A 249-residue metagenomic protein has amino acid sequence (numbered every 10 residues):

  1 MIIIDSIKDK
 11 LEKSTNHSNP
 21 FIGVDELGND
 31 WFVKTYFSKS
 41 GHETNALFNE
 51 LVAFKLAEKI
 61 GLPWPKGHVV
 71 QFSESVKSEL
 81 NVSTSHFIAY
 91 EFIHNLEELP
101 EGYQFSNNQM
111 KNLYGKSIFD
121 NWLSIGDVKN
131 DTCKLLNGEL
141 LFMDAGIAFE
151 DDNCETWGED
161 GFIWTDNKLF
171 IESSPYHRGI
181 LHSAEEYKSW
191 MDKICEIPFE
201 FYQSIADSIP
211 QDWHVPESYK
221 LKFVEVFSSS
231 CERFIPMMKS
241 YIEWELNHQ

Functional and structural regions predicted by a protein language model:
M1-E97, I125: Conserved ATP-binding subdomain of kinase catalytic cores across diverse folds
A46, N108-N112, F227: Aromatic-acidic/polar surface patches that form glycan- and anion
A57-I60, N112-S117, T165-L169: Glycine-rich loops and low-complexity Gly/Arg-rich segments that provide flexible linkers or classic glycine-based
L62-G67, D120-S124, C154, I171-R178: Short C-terminal domain-edge/linker segments immediately following a structured domain
K66-F72, K129-G138, E243-W244: Short alpha-helical "patches" and their helix-cap loops
Q71-W122, I180, A184, D207-S208 (+1 more regions): ATP-dependent phospho-/nucleotidyl transfer catalytic cores
G102-E155: Conserved kinase catalytic-core segment
E139-L140, A145-Q249: C-terminal catalytic region of ATP-dependent kinase domains
